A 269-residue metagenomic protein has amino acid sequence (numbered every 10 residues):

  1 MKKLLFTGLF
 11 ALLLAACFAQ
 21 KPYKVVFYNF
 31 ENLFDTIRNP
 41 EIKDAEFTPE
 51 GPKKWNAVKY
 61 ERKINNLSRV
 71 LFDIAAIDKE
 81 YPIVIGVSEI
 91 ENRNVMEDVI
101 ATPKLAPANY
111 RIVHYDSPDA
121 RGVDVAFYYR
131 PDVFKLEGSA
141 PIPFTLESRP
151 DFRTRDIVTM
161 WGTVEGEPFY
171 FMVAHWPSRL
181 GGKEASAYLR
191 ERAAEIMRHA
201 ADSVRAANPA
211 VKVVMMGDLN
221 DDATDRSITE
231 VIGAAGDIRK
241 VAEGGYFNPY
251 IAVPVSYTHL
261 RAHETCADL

Functional and structural regions predicted by a protein language model:
M1-K21: Bacterial Sec-dependent N-terminal signal peptides
C17-P103, P107-N109, V113-V123, E195: N-terminal, active-site-proximal structural segment of metallo-dependent hydrolase catalytic domains
K24-F27, I83-S88, V113, A126-F127 (+4 more regions): Structural recognition of the beta-strand scaffold that forms the well-ordered cores of secreted hydrolase catalytic
E31, E91, P177, L219-D222: Catalytic metal-binding/acid-base residues of hydrolase active sites
E41-D44, E167, F171-L189: Active-site His/acidic residue clusters
I90-P168, A174-W176: Structured beta-strand-rich core segments of catalytic domains in phosphoester-bond hydrolases
R205-V231: Metal-dependent active-site segment of extracytoplasmic phospho-/sulfohydrolases and closely related
T258-T265: Conserved small/polar residues in nucleotide/adenosyl-binding loops
